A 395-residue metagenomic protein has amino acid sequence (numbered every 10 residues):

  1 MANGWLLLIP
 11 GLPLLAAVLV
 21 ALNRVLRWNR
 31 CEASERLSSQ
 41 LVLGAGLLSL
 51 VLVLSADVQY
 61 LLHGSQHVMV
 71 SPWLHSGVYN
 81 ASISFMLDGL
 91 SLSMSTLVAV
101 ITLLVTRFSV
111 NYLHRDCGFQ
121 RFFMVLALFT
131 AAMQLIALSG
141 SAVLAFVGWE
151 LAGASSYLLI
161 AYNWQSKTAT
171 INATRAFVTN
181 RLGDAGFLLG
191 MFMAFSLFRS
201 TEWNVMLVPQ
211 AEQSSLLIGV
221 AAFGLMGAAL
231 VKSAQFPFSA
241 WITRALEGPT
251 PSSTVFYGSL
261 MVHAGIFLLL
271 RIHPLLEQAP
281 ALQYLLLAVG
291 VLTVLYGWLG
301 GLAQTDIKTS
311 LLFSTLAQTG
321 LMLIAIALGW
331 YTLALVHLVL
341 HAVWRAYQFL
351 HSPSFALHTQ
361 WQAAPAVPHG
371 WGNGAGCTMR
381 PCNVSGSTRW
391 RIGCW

Functional and structural regions predicted by a protein language model:
M1-W395: ...captures the hydrophobic TM-helix bundle architecture rather than a specific catalytic motif, and can also fire on
